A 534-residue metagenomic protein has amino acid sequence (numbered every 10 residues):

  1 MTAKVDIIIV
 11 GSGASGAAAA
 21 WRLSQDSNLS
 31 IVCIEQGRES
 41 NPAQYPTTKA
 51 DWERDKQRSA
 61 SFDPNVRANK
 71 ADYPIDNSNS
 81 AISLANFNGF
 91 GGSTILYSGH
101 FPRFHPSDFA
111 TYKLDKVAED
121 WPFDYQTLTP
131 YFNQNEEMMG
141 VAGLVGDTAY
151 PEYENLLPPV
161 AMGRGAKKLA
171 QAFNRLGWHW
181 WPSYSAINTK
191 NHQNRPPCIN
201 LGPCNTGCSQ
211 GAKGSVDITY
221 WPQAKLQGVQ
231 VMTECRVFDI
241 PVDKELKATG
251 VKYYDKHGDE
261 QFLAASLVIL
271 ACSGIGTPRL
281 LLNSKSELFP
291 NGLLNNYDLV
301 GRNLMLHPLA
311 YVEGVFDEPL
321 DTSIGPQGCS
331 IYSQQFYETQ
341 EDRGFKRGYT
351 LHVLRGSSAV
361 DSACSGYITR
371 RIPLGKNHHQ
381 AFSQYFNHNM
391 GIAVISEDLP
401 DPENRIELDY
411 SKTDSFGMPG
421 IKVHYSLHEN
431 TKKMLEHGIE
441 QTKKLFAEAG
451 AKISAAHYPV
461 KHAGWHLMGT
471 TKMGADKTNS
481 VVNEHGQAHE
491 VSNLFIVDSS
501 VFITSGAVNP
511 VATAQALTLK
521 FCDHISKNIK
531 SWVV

Functional and structural regions predicted by a protein language model:
M1-K113, V117-N133, L293-F316, T322 (+2 more regions): N-terminal glycine-rich phosphate/pyrophosphate-binding loop and immediately adjacent elements
G11, C208-S215, K256, E260 (+5 more regions): Alpha-helix capping and helix-loop boundary segments enriched in small/acidic/polar residues
Q25-V32, G37-K49, L226, I240 (+4 more regions): Glycine-rich loop(s) and the adjacent beta-strand/alpha-helix scaffold that form part
S59, Y73-N77, H100, Y112-V237 (+1 more regions): Conserved redox-cofactor binding core of oxidoreductases
A68, P182-A186, P197-C204, G211 (+6 more regions): A glycine-rich dinucleotide-binding beta-alpha-beta segment and adjacent secondary-structure elements that constitute
D72-N86, Y97, W121-P122, Y297-I421 (+4 more regions): FAD cofactor-binding and catalytic pocket of flavoenzymes
N88-P102, V268, C272-R279, W465: FAD-binding core of FAD-dependent oxidoreductases, characterized by glycine-rich FAD pyrophosphate-binding loops
L246-K252, N389: Short, hydrophobic/aromatic-rich segments at coil-to-beta transitions
